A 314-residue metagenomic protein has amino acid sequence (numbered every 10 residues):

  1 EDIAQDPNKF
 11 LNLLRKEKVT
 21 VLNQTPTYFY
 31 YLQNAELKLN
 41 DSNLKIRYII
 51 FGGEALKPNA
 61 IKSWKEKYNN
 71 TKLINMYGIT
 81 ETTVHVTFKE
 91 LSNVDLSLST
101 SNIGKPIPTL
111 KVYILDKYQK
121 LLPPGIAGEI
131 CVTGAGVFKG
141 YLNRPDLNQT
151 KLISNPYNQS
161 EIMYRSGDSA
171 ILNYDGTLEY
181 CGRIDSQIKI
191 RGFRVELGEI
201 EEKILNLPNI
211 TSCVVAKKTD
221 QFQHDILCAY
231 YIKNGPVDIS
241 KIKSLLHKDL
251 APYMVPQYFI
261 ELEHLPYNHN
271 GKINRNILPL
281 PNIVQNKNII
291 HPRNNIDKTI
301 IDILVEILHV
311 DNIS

Functional and structural regions predicted by a protein language model:
D2-N102, T109-L121, D146, S212 (+1 more regions): Adenylate-forming
Y30, N69-N75, E90-R293, D297-I301: AMP-dependent adenylate-forming
S42-R47, Y180-G182, S314: Gly/Ser/Thr-rich phosphate-binding loops and adjoining beta-strand/alpha-helix segments that form adenosine-phosphate
I296-S314: 4′-phosphopantetheine-dependent carrier domains
